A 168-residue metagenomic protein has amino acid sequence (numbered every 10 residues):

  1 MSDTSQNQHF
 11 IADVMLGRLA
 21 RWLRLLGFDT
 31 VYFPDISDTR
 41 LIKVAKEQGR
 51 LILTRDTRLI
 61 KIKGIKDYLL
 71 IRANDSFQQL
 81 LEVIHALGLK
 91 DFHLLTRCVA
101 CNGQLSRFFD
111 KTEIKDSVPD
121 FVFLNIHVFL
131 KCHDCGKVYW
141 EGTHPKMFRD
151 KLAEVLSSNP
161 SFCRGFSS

Functional and structural regions predicted by a protein language model:
M1-H93: Long, charged N-terminal interaction/targeting segments
D91-L95, N125-V128: Short metal-coordination and nucleic-acid-contact micro-motifs, chiefly zinc-binding Cys/His arrays
C98-C101, C132-C135: Short cysteine-rich clusters marking metal-coordination/redox-active sites
G103-F109, W140: Short functional micro-motifs and their immediate structural scaffolds
D110-D116, H144-E154: Short cysteine/histidine-rich zinc-coordinating motifs and their immediately flanking basic loops
D116-F129: Short linker/helix segments within small regulatory modules
